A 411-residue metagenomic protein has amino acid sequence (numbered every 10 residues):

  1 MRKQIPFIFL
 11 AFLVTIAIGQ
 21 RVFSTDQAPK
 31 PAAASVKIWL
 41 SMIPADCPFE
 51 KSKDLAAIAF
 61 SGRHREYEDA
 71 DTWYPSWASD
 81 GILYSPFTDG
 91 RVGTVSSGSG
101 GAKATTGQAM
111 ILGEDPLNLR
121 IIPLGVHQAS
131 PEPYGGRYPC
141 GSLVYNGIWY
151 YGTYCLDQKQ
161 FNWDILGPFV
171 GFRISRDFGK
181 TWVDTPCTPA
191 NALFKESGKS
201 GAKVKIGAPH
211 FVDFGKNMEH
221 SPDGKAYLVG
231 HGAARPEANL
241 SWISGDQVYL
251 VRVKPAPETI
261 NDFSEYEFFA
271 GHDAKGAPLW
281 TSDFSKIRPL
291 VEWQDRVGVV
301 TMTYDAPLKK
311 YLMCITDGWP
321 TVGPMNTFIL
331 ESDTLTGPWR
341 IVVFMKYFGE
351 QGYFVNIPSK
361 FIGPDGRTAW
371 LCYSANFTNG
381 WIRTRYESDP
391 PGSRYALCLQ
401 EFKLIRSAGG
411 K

Functional and structural regions predicted by a protein language model:
F7-A17: Bacterial N-terminal signal peptides
S35-A57, S61-R65, S76, I82-P133 (+1 more regions): Beta-propeller domains
E50-R63, L117-A129, D177-A202, P257-D295 (+2 more regions): Blade-edge beta-strand/turn elements of extracellular beta-propeller and related beta-sheet repeat scaffolds
H64-E66, Y74, G93-A102, A109 (+4 more regions): Short consensus segments that form the blades of beta-propeller domains, in both extracellular/periplasmic
D71-W73, P133-G141, A202, I206-M218 (+2 more regions): Beta-propeller and closely related beta-sheet repeat lectin domains
W73-A78, I82-G90, Y138-D164, D213-V253 (+4 more regions): Hydrophobic core segments of beta-strands in well-ordered, beta-rich domains
G101-E114, G167-K180, S244-P257, N326-T334 (+1 more regions): Beta-propeller blade signature
P338-I362: Conserved blade-ending motifs and adjacent loop-strand segments that build the rim/top face of beta-propeller domains
